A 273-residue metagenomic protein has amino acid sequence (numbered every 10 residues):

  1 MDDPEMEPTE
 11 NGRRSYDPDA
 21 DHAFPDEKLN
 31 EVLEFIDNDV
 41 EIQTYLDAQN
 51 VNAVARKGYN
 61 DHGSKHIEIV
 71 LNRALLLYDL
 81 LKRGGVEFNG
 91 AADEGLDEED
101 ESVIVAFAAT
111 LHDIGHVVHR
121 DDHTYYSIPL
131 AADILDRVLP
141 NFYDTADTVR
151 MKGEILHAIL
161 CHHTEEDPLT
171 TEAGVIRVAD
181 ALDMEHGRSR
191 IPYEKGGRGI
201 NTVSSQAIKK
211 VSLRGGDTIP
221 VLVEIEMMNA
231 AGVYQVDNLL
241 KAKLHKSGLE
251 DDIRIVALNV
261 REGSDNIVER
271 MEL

Functional and structural regions predicted by a protein language model:
M1-D37, G58-D61, K65, N72-E99 (+4 more regions): Divalent metal-dependent phosphate-bond-processing catalytic cores, especially two-metal-ion Mg2+/Mn2+ enzymes that act
V32-V54: Short alpha-helical hairpin
Q49-K57, A108-D113: A short small-residue
V70, E94-A131, E154-H162: His-Asp-centered metal-binding catalytic motifs of divalent-metal-dependent phosphohydrolases/nucleases
E98, D144-K152: Membrane-interface starts of transmembrane alpha-helices
T124, V149-K152, E172: Short, structured helix-loop boundary elements
I134-N141, T148: Non-catalytic interaction/clamp surfaces of large macromolecular machines
M151-H157, I255-V256: Residue-level recognition of the N-termini of beta-strands and the immediately preceding loop/turn
